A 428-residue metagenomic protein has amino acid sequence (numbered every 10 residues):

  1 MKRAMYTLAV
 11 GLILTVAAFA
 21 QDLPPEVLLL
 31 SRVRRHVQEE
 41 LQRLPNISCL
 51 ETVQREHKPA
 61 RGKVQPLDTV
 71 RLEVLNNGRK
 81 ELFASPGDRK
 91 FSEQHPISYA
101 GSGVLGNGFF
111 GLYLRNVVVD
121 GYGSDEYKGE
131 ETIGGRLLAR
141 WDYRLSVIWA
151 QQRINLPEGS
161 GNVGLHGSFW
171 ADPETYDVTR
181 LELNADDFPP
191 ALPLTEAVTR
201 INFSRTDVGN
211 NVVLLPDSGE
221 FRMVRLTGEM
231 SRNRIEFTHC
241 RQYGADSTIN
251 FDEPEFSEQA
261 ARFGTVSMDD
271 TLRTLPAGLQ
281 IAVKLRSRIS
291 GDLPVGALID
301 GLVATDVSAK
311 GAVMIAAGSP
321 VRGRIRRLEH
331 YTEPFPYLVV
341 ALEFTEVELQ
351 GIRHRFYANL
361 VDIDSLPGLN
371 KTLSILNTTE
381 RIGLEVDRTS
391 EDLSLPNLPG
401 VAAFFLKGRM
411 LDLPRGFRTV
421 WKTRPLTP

Functional and structural regions predicted by a protein language model:
M1-A4: Positively charged n-region of N-terminal signal peptides that target proteins for export
T7-A17: Bacterial N-terminal signal peptides
Q21-L165, P173-T179, N184-A277, A282 (+1 more regions): Structured extracytoplasmic
E130, W170-A171, E346-V347: Hydrophobic beta-strand positions
S168-D172, E385-V386: Alpha-helical membrane segments in multi-pass integral membrane proteins
T179-L181, L192, S204, D269-P428: Contiguous beta-sheet cores, especially beta-hairpins with glycine/small-residue-rich turns and Gly-(small hydrophobic)
